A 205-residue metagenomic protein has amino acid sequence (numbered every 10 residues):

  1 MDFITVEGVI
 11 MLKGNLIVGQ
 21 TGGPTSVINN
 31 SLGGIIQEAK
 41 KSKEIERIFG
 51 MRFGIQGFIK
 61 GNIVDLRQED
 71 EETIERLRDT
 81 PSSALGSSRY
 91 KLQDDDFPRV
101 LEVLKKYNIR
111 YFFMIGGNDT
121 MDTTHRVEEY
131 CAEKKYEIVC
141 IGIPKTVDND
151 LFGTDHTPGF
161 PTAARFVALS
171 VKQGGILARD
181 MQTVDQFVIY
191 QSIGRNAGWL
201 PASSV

Functional and structural regions predicted by a protein language model:
M1-I10: Short, Lys/Arg-enriched N-terminal segments with co-localized hydrophobic residues within the first ~10-30 amino acids
L12-N62: N-terminal phosphate-binding or glycine-rich loops at protein starts, especially the Walker A/P-loop of NTPases
N15-T25, S83-S87, R110-G116, G142 (+1 more regions): Short glycine-rich or small-residue beta-strand-to-loop segments that form or flank ligand, phosphate, metal/Fe-S
I28-S31, I59-V64, D96-P98, T123-E128 (+2 more regions): Short acidic, glycine/serine/threonine-rich loops at helix termini
S31-I35, D119-I138: Short Gly/Thr/Asp-enriched flexible loops that form oxyanion-binding sites at enzyme active sites
I59-R110, D119-M121, V147, P158-R165 (+1 more regions): Glycine-rich oxoanion-binding loops at beta->alpha junctions
E128-T157, P161-L169: Short, acidic/small-residue loops that bind anionic groups at enzyme active sites
M181-S204: Conserved anion/nucleotide-ligand pocket segment
